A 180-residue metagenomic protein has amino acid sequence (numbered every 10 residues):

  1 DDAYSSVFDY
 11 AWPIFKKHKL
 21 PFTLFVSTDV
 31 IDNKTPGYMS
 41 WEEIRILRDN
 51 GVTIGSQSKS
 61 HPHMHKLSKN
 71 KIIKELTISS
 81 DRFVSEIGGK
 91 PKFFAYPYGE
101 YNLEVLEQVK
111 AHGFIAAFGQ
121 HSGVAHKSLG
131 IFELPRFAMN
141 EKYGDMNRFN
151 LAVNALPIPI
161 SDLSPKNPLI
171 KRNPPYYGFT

Functional and structural regions predicted by a protein language model:
D1-N50: Active-site beta->alpha N-cap acidic-glycine motif
Y4-F8, R45, D49, K59-P62 (+1 more regions): C-terminal active-site subregion of NodB/CE4 polysaccharide deacetylases
P21, T53, I115: Residue-level detector of anion-binding/catalytic polar loops
